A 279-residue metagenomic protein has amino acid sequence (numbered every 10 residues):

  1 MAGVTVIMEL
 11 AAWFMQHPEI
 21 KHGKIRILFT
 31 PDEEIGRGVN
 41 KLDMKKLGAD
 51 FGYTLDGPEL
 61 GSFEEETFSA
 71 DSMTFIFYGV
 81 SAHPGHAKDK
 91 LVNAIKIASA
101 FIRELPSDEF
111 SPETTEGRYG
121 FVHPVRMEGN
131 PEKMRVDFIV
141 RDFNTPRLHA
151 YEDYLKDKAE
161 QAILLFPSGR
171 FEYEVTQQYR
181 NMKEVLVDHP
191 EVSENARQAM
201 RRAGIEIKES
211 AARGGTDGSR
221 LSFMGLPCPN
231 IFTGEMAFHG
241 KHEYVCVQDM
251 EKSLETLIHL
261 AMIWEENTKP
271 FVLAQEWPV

Functional and structural regions predicted by a protein language model:
M1-E33, D71-F77, H83-P84, K88-D108 (+3 more regions): Alpha-helical metal-binding/catalytic segments enriched in His/Glu/Asp
M1-F68, F110, T115-E116, F121-V125 (+3 more regions): Acidic/histidine-rich catalytic neighborhood of metal-dependent amide-processing enzymes
T30, D56, I76-V80, R141-F143 (+2 more regions): Solvent-exposed residues in well-ordered beta-strands and their adjoining turns, especially edge/terminal strands
D50-T54, T74, C228-N230: Short glycine-aspartate micro-motif
E59-G61, H83, A237-H239: Short gly/pro/ser/thr-enriched loop/turn and capping motifs at secondary-structure boundaries
E64-I76, Q198, P229: Acidic-glycine-rich active-site phosphate/pyrophosphate-binding loop
E65, A87, H242: Short conserved micro-motifs at the rims of enzyme active sites and ligand-binding pockets
A94-V279: Metal-dependent amide/peptide-bond hydrolase catalytic core, centered on the "pita-bread" metallohydrolase fold
